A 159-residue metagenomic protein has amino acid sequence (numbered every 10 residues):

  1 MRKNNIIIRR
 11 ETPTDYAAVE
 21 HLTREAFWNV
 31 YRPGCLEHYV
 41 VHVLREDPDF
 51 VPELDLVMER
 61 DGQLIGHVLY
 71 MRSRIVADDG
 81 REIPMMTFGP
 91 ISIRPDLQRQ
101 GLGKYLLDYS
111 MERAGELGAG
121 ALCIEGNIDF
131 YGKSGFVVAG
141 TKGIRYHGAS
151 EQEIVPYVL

Functional and structural regions predicted by a protein language model:
M1-I6: Basic/polar N-terminal segments that are highly enriched at the extreme N-terminus, encompassing both cleavable
I7-V19: A short beta-loop-alpha structural element at the N-terminal edge of CoA-dependent acyl/N-acetyltransferase catalytic
E20, F27-L69, R74-I75: Active-site rim helix/loop that mediates acceptor-substrate recognition in acyltransferases
E53, E151-P156: Short hydrophobic/aromatic beta-strand or adjacent loop that forms the aromatic wall/cage of a ligand/substrate-binding
Q63, R81, R94-Y105, L117 (+1 more regions): Conserved glycine-rich acetyl-CoA-binding loop
S73-F88, Q98: A conserved beta-turn-beta hairpin within the catalytic core of GNAT-like acetyltransferases that forms part
F88, I93, R99-E112, I124: Conserved acetyl-CoA-binding loop-helix of GNAT-fold acetyltransferases
E116-G120, G126-S150: Conserved active-site alpha-helix within GNAT-family acetyltransferase domains
